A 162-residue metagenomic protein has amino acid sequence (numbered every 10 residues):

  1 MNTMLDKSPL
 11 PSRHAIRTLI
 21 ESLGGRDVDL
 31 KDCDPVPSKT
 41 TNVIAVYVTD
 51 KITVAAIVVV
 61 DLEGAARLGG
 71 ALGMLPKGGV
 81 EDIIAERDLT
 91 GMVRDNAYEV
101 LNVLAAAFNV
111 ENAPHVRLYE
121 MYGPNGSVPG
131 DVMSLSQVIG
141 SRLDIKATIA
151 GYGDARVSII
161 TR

Functional and structural regions predicted by a protein language model:
M1-R162: N-terminal auxiliary interaction/assembly segments of multi-subunit proteins
